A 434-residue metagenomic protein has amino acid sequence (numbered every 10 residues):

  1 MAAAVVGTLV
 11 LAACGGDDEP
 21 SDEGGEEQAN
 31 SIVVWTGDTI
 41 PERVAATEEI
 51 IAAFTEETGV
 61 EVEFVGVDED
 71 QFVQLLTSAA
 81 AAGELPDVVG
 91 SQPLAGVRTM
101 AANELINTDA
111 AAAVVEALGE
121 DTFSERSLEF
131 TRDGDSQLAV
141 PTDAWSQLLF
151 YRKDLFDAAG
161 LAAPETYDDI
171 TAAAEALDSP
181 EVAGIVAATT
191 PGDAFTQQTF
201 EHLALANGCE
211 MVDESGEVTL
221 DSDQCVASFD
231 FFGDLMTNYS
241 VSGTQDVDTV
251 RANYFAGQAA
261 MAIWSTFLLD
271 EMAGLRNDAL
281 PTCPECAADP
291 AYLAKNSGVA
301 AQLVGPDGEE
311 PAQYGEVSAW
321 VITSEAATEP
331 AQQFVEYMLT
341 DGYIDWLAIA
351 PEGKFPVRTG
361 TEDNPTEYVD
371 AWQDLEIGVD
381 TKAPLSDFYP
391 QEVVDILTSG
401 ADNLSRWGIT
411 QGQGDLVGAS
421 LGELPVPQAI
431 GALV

Functional and structural regions predicted by a protein language model:
M1-V33, E56: Short, low-complexity disordered leader/linker segments with a strong preference for bacterial N-terminal type II
E27-T39, V60-V65, D87-V88, L138 (+1 more regions): Short, well-ordered beta-strand elements
A53-F123, D154-E165, A260-M261, E271 (+1 more regions): Extracytoplasmic "Venus flytrap"/periplasmic binding protein-like
L94-S146, T196-T199, D289-L303: Hinge/lid segment of periplasmic solute-binding proteins
R132, G353-P356, Q373-V434: C-terminal capping/gating helix-and-loop segments adjacent to ligand/active sites or protein-protein/ligand interfaces
G134-V140, T171-E217, Q224, R251-A252 (+1 more regions): Extracytoplasmic/periplasmic solute-binding protein
A159, N238, N277-G360: Extracytoplasmic/periplasmic substrate-recognition and gating elements
A174, S215-G243, Y292, S297-G298: Glycine-centered hinge/linker elements that transmit conformational signals in sensory and ligand-binding systems
